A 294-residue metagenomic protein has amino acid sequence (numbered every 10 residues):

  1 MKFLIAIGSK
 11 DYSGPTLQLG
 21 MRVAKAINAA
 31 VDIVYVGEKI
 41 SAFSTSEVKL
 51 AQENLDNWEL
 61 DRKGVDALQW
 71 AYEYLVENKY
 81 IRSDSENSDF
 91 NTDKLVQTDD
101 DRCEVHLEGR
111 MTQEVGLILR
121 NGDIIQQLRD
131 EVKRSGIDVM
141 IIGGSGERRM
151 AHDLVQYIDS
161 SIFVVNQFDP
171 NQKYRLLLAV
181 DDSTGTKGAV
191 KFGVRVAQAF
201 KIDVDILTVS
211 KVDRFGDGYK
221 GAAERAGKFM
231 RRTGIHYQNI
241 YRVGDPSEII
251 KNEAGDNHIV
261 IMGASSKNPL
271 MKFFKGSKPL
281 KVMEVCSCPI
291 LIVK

Functional and structural regions predicted by a protein language model:
M1-D61, V76, S83, Y174-I240: Small/aliphatic-rich secondary-structure junction motif
S13, L17-L19, L117-P170, A254-K294: Gly/Ser-rich helix-loop-strand patches that form or flank binding pockets for ribonucleotide-derived cofactors
V34, G116-R120, F163, D205-L207 (+2 more regions): General small-molecule cofactor/ligand-binding pocket signal
L60-F90: Low-complexity, serine/threonine/proline-enriched polar segments
K63-A71, K94-R102, F192, G218-A226: Short, solvent-exposed amphipathic alpha-helices that sit in or adjacent to ligand/effector-binding or catalytic
Y80-S85, H106-G116, R231-Q238: A short helix-to-beta-strand connector/capping loop
E86-H106, R110, G116-Q127, G244-S247: Charged docking surfaces used in two-component/phosphorelay signaling
A223-G227, V243-A254: A short, acidic, amphipathic alpha-helical segment used as a generic capping/interface helix at domain edges
